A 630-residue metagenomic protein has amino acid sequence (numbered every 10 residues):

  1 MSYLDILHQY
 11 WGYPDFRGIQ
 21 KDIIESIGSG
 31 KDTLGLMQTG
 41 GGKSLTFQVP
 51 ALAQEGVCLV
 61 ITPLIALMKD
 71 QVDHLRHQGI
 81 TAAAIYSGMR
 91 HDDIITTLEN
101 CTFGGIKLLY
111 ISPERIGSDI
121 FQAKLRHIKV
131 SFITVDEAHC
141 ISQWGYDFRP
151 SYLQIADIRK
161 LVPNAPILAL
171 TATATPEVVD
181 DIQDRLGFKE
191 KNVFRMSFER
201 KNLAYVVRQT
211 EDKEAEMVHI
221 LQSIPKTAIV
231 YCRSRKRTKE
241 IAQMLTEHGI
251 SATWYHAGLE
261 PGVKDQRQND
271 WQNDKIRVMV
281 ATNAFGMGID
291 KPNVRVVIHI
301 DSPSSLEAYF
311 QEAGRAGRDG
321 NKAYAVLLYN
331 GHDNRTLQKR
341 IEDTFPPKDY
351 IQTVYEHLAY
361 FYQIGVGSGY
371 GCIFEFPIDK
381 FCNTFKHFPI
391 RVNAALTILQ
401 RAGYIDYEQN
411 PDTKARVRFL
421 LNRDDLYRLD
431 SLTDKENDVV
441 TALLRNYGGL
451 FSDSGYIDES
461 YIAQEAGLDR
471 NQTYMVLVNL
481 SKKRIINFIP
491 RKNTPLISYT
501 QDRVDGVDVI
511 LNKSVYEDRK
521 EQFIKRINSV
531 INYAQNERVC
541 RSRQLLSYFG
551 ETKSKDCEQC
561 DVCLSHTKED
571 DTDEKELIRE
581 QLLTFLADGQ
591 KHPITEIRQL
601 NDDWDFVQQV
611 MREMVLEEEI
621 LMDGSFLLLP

Functional and structural regions predicted by a protein language model:
M1-S2, G56, K129, Q209-K213 (+8 more regions): Generic structural signal for short, solvent-exposed loop/turn connectors between secondary structure elements
M1-Y10, P14-G18, D22-S44, A51-Q54 (+2 more regions): Helicase motor core with emphasis on the C-terminal RecA-like subdomain
L64, A316-G317, K553, D602: AMP-binding (ANL) adenylation modules
P347-R503, D508-V610, E617-M622, L629: C-terminal accessory/connector segments of nucleic-acid motor ATPases
